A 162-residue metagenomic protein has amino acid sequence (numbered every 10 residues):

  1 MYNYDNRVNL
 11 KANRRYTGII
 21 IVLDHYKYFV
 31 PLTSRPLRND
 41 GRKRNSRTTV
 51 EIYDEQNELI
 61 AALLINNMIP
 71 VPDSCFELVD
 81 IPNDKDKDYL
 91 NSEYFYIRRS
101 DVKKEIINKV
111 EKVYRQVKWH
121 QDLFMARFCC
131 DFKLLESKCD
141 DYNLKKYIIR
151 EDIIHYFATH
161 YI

Functional and structural regions predicted by a protein language model:
M1-A12: An N-terminal domain-cap segment
N6, P36-R38, N45-R47, I81-D86: Generic alpha-helical propensity signal that fires on short helical segments and nearby coil/disordered stretches
K11, L23-A61: Compact nucleic-acid interaction/catalytic patches
N13-R15, I65: Extracellular structured ligand-interaction cores
R15-L23: Catalytic nucleophile-His microenvironment captured as a short glycine-rich beta-strand/loop that brackets
I52-I162: C-terminal terminal-subdomain/extension
